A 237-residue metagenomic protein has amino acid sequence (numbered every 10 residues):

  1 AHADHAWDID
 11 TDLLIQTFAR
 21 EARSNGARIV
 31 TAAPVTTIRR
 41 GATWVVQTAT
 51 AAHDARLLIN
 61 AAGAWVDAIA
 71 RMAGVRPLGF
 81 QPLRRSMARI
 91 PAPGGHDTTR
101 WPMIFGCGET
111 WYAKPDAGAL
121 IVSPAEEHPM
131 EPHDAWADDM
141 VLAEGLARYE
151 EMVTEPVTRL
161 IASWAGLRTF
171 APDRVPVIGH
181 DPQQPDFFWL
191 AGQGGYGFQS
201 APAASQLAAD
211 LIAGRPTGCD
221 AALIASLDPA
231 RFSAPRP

Functional and structural regions predicted by a protein language model:
A1-E21, G63-W65, V141-R148, G197-S200 (+1 more regions): Mid-domain beta-loop-alpha active-site segment that forms a flexible, acidic cofactor/metal-binding surface
A1-H2, V46, A88, L227: Well-ordered beta-strand positions enriched in small/hydrophobic/aromatic, beta-favoring residues
H2-A6, H133, G166, G192-Q193: Conserved short-loop catalytic and cofactor-binding motifs
H2-R56, A61: Helical element adjacent to the flavin cofactor pocket in flavoenzyme catalytic cores
H5, A92-G94, R231: Non-catalytic surface loops within mature trypsin-like serine protease
E21, N25, M72, L207 (+1 more regions): Active-site catalytic microenvironments for nucleophilic, acid-base chemistry
H53, A62-D186: Active-site substrate-recognition segment that forms the wall of the catalytic cavity or substrate channel
E151-P237: C-terminal catalytic lobe of FAD-dependent flavoproteins
